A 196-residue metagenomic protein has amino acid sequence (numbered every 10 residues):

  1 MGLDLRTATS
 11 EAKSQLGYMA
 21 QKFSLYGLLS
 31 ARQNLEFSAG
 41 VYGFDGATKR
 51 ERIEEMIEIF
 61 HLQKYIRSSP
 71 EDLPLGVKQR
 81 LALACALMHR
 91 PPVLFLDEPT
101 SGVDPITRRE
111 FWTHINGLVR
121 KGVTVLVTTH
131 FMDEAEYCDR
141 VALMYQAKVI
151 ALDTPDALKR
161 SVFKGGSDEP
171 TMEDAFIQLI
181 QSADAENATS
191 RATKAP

Functional and structural regions predicted by a protein language model:
L28, S69-G76: Conserved ABC ATPase signature
E36, G40, A47-Y65: Conserved ABC ATPase "signature" region
L83, F111: Hydrophobic anchor residue at the start of the ABC signature
R90: Conserved catalytic motifs of ABC-family nucleotide-binding domains
L94-D97: Catalytic Walker B motif of ABC-type/P-loop ATPase nucleotide-binding domains
L152-D153: ABC ATPase "signature
